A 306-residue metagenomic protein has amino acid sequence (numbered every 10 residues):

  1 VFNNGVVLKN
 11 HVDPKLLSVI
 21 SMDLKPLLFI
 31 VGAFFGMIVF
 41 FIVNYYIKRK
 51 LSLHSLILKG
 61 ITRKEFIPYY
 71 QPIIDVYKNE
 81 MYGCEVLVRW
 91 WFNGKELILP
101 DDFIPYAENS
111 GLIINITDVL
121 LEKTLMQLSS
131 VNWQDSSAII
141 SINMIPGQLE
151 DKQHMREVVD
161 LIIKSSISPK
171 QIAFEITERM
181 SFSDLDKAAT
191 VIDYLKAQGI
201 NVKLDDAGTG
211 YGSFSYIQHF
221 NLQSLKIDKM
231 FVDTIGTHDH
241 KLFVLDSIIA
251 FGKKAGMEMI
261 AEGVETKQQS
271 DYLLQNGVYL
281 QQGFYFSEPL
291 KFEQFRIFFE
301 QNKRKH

Functional and structural regions predicted by a protein language model:
V1-N3: Membrane-proximal, non-catalytic sensory/regulatory domains of signal-transducing membrane proteins
V6-V12: Sensory beta-strand/linker motifs that couple input domains to effectors
V12-S21, I145-E150, E175-D184, I200-H306: EAL-family c-di-GMP phosphodiesterase catalytic domain
V19-K50: Cytoplasm-proximal transmembrane signaling helix
R49-I104, L204, S287-P289: Active-site core of bacterial EAL-family cyclic-dinucleotide phosphodiesterase domains
F92-K95, L121-L125, D206, G283: Short acidic-capped amphipathic helix/loop micro-motif used as an active-site/signal-coupling element
L112-K187, G263: Catalytic core of bacterial c-di-GMP phosphodiesterases, primarily the EAL and HD-GYP domains, capturing alpha-helical
S129, I163, A189-A197, D246-K253 (+1 more regions): Surface-exposed amphipathic alpha-helices with a cationic face
